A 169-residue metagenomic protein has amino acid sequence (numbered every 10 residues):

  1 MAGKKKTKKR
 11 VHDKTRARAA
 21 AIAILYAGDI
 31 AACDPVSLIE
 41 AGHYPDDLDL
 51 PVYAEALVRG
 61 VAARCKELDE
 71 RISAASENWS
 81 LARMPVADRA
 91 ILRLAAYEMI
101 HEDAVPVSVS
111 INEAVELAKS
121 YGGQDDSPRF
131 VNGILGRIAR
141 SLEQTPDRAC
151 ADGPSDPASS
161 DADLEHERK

Functional and structural regions predicted by a protein language model:
M1-K169: N-terminal interaction/assembly modules
